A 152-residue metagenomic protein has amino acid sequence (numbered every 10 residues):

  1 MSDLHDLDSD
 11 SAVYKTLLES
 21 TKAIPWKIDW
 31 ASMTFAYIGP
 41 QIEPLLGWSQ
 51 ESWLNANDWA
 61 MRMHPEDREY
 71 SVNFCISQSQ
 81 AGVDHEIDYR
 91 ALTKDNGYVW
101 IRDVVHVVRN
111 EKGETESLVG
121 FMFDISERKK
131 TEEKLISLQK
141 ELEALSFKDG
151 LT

Functional and structural regions predicted by a protein language model:
M1-V13, E66, F123-K140: PAS-associated C-terminal cap
S9-W59: PAS-family sensory domain signal
I28, F121-F123: PAS-associated C-terminal
W30-A31, K94, E111, S126: Short, ordered coil/turn segments that flank beta-strands lining enzyme active or ligand-binding pockets
G39, N96, D149-T152: Conserved metal-coordinating catalytic motifs of nucleotidyl cyclase and c-di-GMP turnover enzymes
W48-E111, T115-L118: PAS-family sensory domains
K140-T152: Conserved nucleotide-binding and Mg2+-coordinating catalytic segments in signaling enzymes
